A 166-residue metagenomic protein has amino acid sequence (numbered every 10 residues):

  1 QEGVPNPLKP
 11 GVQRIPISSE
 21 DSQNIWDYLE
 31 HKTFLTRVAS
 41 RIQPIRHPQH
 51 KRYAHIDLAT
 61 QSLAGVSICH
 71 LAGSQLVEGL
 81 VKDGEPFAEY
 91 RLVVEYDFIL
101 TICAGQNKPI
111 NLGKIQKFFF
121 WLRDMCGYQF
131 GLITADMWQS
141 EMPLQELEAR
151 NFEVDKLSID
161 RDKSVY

Functional and structural regions predicted by a protein language model:
Q1-I159: RNase H-like, metal-dependent nuclease domains and their acidic two-metal-ion catalytic environment used
S158-Y166: Core RecA-like ATPase module of SF1/SF2 helicases and allied nucleic-acid translocases
